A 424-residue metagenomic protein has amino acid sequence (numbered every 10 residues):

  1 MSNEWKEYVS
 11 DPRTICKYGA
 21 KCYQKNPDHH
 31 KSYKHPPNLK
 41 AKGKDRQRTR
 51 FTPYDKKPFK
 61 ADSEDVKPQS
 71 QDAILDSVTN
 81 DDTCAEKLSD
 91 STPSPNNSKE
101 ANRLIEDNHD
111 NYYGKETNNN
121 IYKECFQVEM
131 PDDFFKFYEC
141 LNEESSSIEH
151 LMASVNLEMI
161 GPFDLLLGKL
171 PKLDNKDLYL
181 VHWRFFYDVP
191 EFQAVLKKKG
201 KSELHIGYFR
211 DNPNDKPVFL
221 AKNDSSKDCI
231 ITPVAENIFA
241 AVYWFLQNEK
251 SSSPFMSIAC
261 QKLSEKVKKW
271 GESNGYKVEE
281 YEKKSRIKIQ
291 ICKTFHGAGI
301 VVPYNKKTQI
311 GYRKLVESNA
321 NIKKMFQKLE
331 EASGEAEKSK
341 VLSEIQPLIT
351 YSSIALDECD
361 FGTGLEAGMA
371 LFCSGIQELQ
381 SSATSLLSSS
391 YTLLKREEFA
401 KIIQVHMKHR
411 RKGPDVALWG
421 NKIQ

Functional and structural regions predicted by a protein language model:
M1-E86: Cys/His Zn-binding finger modules involved in RNA regulation
N26, L196-S202, F209-N214, A221-D228: Short, flexible beta-strand-to-coil junctions
Q69-F209, S343, A355-Q424: A surface-exposed partner-binding patch
I148, S202, E249-S253, N274: Short secondary-structure junctions and interdomain/linker hinges
N214-K269: Compact, glycine/acidic-enriched structural inserts
S252-Q424: Charge-dense, low-complexity intrinsically disordered regions
